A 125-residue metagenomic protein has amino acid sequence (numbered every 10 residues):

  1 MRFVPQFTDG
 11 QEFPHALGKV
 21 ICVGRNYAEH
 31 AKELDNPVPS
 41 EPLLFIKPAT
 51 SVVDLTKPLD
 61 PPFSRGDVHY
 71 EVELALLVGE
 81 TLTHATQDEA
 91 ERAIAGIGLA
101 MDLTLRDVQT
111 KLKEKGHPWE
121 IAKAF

Functional and structural regions predicted by a protein language model:
M1-F125: Catalytic-core "active-site belt" of small-molecule-metabolizing enzymes, emphasizing His/Asp/Glu-rich regions
